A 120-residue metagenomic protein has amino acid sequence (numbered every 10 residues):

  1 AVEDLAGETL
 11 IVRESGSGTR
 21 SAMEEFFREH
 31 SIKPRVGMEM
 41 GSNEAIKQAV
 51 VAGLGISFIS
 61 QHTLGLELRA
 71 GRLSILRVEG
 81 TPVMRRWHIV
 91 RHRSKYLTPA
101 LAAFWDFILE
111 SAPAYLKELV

Functional and structural regions predicted by a protein language model:
A1-E8, S15, P82-V83: Acidic, Gly/Pro-rich loop/turn segments at junctions of secondary structure
E3, K47-Q48, A102: Alpha-helical segments flanking ligand/cofactor-binding loops in enzyme cores
A6-T9, P34, R85-H88: Short amphipathic alpha-helical segments
T9-H30, L97-D106, A114-V120: Secondary-structure junction motif
V12-R13, E39, S57, V90: Active-site-adjacent beta-strand anchor residues
S15-G16, E39-N43, G80, S94: Short beta->alpha junction loops/turns
S21-L76: Hydrophobic hinge/microswitch elements
S74-E118: A late-sequence structural motif
